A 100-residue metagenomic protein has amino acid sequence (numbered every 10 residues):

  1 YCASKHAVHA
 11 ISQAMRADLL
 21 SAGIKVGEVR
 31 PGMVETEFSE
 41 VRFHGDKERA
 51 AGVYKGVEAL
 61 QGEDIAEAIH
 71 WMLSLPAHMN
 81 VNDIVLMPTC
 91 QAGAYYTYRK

Functional and structural regions predicted by a protein language model:
S4: Active-site helix of classical SDR
A7-A10, Q61: Conserved cofactor-binding/catalytic machinery of classical short-chain dehydrogenase/reductase
A17-S21: Alpha-helical segment proximal to the catalytic Tyr-Lys
I24: Switch/coupling loops of ABC transporter nucleotide-binding domains
E28-G32, T36, E48-Y95: C-terminal helical subdomain
S39-E48, T97-K100: Short, flexible, mixed-charge acidic loops at enzyme active sites
